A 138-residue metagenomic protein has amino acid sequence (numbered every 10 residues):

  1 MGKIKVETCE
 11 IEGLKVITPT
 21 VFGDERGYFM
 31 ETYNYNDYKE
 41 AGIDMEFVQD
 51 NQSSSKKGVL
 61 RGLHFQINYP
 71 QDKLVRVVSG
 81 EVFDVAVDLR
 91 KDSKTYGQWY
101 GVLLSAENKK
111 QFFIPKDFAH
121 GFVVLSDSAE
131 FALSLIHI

Functional and structural regions predicted by a protein language model:
M1-E107, S126-S128: Non-catalytic, conserved peripheral segments adjacent to functional cores
L104-S126: Conserved metal-binding segment of the jelly-roll/cupin
L133: Aromatic- and Lys/Arg-enriched surface recognition patch
I136-I138: Conserved small/polar residues in nucleotide/adenosyl-binding loops
